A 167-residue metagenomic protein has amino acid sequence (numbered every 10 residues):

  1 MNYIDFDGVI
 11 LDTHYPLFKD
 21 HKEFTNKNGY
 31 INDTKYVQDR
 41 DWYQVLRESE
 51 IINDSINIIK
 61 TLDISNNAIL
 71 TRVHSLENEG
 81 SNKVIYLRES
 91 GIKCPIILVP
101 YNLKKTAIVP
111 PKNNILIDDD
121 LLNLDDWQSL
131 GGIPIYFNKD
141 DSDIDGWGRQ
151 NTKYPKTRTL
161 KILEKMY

Functional and structural regions predicted by a protein language model:
M1-Q44, S129: Active-site neighborhood of HAD-like aspartate-dependent phosphohydrolases
L11-H14, F18-K19, L76-G80, K104-I108 (+2 more regions): Short catalytic/ligand-binding loop motif for oxyanion handling, primarily in non-cytosolic enzymes, centered on
N28-I31, Q38-I69, L76-S81: Short, acidic loop-to-helix structural element flanking the phosphoryl-transfer center in phosphate-processing enzymes
D63, I92, L130-G131: Short, structured coil segments at secondary-structure junctions
L70-N114, L121: Substrate-recognition "cap/lid" segment bordering the active-site pocket of phosphatases
T106-P110, R149-Y167: Short amphipathic alpha-helix with an adjacent loop that forms part of the alpha/beta core around
I115-R158: Acidic, Mg2+-coordinating phosphoryl-transfer loop and its flanking beta/alpha structural elements, shared across
